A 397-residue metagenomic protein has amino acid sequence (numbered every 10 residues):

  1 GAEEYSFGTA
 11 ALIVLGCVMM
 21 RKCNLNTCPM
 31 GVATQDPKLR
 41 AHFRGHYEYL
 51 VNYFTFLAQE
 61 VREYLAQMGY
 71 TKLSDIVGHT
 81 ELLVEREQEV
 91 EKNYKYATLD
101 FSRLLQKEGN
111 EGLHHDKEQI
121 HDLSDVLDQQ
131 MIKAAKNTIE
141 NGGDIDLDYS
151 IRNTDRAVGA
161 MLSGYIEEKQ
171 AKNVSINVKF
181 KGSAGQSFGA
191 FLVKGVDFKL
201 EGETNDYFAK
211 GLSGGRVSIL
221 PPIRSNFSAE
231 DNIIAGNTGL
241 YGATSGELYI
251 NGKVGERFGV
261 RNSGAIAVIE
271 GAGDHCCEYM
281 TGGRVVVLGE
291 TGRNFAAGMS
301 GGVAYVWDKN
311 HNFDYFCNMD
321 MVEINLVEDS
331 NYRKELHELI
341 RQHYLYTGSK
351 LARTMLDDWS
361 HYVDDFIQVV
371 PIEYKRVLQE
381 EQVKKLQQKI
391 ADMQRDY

Functional and structural regions predicted by a protein language model:
G1, E81-Y94, V193: Short glycine/threonine-rich loop-to-helix capping motif typified by GTGT followed within a few residues by an Asp-Pro
G1-L39: Flexible glycine/proline-rich, aromatic-decorated loop/lid segments
A11, L15-M20, R86-Q106: Sliding clamp-binding short linear motifs that recruit DNA-associated proteins to replication/repair hubs
C23, E87-E91, R224, M393: Alpha-helix boundary/capping detector
P37-M68, V77-T80, F101-Y397: Long, distal/terminal scaffolding or interaction modules with repetitive or compositionally biased sequence
K72: Divalent-metal (often Zn2+) His-rich catalytic cores of metallo-beta-lactamase-fold enzymes
